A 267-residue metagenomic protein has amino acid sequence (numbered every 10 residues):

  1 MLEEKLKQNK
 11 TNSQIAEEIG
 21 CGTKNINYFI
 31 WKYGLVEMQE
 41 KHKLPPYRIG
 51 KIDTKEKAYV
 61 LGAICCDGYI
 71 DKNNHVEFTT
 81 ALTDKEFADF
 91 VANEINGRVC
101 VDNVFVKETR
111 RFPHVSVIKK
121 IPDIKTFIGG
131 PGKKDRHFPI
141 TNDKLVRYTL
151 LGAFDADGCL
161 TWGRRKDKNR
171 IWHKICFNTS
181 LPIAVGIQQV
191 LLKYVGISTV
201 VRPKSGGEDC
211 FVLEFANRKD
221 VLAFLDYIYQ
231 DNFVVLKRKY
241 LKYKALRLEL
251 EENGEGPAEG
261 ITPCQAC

Functional and structural regions predicted by a protein language model:
M1-C267: Internal intein/HINT superfamily modules and their associated LAGLIDADG
